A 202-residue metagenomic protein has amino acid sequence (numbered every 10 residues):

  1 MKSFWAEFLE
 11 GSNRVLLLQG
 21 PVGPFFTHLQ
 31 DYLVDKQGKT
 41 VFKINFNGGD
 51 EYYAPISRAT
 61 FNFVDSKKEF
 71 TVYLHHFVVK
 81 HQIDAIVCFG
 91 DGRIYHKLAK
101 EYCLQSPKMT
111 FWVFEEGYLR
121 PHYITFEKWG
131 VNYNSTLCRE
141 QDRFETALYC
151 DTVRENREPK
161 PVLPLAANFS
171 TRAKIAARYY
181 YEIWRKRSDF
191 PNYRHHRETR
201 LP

Functional and structural regions predicted by a protein language model:
M1-N47: N-terminal subdomain of nucleotide-sugar transferases
A6-E10, K80, R178: Polar/charged alpha-helical tracts
F8-L9, L16-L18, L29, L33 (+9 more regions): Generic detector of leucine side chains in alpha-helical contexts
G23-T27, F46-F144: Active-site and donor-binding regions of nucleotide-sugar-utilizing enzymes
M109-L201: Active-site-proximal region of nucleotide-activated glycan assembly enzymes, centered on histidine/acidic-rich loops
